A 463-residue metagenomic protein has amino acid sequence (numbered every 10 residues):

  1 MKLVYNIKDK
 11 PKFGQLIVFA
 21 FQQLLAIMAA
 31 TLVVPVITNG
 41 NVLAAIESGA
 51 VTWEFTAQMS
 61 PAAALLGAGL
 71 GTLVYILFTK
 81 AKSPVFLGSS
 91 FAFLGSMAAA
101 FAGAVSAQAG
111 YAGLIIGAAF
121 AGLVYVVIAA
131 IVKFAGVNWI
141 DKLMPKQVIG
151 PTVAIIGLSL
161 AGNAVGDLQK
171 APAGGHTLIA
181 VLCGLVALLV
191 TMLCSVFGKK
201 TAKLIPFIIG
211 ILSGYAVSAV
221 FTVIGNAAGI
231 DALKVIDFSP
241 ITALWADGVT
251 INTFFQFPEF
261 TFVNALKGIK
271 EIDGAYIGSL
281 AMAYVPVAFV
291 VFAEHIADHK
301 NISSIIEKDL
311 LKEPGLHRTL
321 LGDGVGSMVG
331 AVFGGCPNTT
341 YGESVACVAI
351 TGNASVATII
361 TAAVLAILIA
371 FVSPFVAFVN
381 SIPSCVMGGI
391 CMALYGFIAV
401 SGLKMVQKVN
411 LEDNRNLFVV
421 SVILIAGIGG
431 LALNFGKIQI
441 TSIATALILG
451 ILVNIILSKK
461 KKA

Functional and structural regions predicted by a protein language model:
M1-G14, T31, I37-E54, L94-S106 (+1 more regions): Transmembrane alpha-helical segments and their short flanking loops that form helix-hairpins/helix-helix interfaces
V4, G71-S83, V126-I140, L189-K200 (+5 more regions): C-terminal ends of transmembrane helices
F13, N39-V74, A283-V356: Membrane-embedded helical hairpins/re-entrant loop segments and their flanking transmembrane helices within multi-pass
G14-T31, H176-A187, I205, T250-D298 (+1 more regions): Hydrophobic, membrane-embedded alpha-helices of multi-pass small-molecule transporters
L16-G184, F371-P374, S381, C385 (+3 more regions): Early transmembrane hairpin of solute transport permeases
F55-T56, G175-H176, L189-F262, V285-A297 (+2 more regions): Flexible hinge motifs at transmembrane-helix junctions and intramembrane kinks/re-entrant loops in multi-pass membrane
T72-L77, A100, V126-I131, W139 (+8 more regions): Alpha-helical transmembrane segments of multipass membrane proteins
F101-V105, S159-D167, F221-G229, G330-A331 (+1 more regions): Hydrophobic alpha-helical transmembrane segments in multi-pass integral membrane proteins
